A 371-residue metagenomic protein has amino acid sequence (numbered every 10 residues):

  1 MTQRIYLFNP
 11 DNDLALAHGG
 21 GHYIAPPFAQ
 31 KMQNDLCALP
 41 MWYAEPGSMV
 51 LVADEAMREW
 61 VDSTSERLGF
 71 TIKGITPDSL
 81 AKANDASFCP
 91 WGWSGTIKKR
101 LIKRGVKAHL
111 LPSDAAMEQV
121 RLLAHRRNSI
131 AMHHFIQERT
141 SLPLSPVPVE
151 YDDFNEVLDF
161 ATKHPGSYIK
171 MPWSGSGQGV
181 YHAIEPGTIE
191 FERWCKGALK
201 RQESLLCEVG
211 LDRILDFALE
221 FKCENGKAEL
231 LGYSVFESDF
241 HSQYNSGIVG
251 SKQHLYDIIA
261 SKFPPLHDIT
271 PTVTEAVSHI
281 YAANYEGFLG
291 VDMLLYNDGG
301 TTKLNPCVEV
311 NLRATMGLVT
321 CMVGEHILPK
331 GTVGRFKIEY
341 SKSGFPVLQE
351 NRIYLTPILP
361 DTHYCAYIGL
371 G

Functional and structural regions predicted by a protein language model:
Q30-Y43, L51-D159: Conserved N-proximal alpha/beta basic substrate-recognition cap immediately N-terminal to, or forming the N-lobe
H133, A161-H182, R201-R213, V291 (+1 more regions): ATP-grasp fold ATP-binding core
V147-P148, G166-F191, F217-A218, F240-I258: Glycine-rich phosphate-binding loop of ATP-grasp-fold ATP-dependent ligases
P165, T188-Y244, L295-C307: Phosphate-binding site of ATP-dependent enzymes
R201, Q243-K303, S341-K342, P346-E350 (+1 more regions): A long amphipathic alpha-helix within ATP-dependent nucleotide-binding catalytic cores
F221-E275, N311-K337: ATP-dependent carboxylate/phosphate-activation module, predominantly the ATP-grasp catalytic core and closely related
Y285-F345: C-terminal structural cap/anchor segments
L328-G371: Peripheral (often C-terminal) accessory segments that flank ATP-dependent C-N-forming ligase machineries
